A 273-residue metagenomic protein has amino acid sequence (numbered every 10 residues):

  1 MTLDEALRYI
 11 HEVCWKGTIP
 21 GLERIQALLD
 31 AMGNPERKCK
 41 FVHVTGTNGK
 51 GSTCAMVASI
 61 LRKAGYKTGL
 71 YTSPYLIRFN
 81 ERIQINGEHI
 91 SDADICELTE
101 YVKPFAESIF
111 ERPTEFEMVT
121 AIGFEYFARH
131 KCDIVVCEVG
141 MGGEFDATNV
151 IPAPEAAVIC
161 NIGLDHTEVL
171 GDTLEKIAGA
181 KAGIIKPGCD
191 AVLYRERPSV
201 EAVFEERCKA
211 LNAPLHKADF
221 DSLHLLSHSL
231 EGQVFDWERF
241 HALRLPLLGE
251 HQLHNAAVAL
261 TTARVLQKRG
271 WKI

Functional and structural regions predicted by a protein language model:
M1-N48, S52-K67, L76-I77, A93 (+2 more regions): N-terminal leader/targeting and accessory segments in enzymes
T18, L22, Q26-R37, K63-P152 (+3 more regions): ATP-dependent carboxylate-amine ligase catalytic core
T18, Y194, G249-Q252, V265: Hydrophobic alpha-helical scaffolding
P20, S52, F116-V119, A180 (+1 more regions): A generic structural signal for residues located within well-ordered alpha-helices of large catalytic or ligand-binding
C39, F110-E111, M118, K131-E138 (+3 more regions): Acidic, Mg2+-coordinating active-site environments of NTP-dependent enzymes
T68, L247-L260: Short glycine/threonine-rich catalytic loop with a Thr-x-Gly-x-Asp
I85, L193-R195, P246-L247: Thr-Gly-centered strand-to-loop micro-motif
E107-R112, R244-E250: A short glycine/serine-rich beta->alpha loop
